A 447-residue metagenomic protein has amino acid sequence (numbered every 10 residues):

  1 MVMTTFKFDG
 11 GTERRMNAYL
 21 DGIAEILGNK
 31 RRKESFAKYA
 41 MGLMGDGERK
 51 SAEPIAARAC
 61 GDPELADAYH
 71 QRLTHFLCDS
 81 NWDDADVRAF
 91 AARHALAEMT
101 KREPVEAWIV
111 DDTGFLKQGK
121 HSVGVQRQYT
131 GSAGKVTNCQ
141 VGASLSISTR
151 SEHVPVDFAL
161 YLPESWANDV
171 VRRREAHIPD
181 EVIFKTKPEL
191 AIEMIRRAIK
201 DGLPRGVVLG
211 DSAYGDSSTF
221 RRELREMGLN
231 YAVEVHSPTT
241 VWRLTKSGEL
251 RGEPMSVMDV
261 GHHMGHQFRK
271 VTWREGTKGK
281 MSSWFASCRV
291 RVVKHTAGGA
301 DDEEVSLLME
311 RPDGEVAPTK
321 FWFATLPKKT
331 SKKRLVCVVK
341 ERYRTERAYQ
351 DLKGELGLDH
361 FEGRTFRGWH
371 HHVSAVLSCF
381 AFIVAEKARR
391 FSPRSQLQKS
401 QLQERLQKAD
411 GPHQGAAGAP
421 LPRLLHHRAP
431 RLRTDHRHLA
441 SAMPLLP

Functional and structural regions predicted by a protein language model:
M1-Y19, I23-R31, L162, D169 (+6 more regions): A short, flexible helix-boundary coil/loop motif
V2-L209, A213-V233, S237-T240, S247-G248 (+4 more regions): Conserved, well-structured functional cores that handle cations and Mg-NTP chemistry
V110, G114, Y214, P254 (+2 more regions): Short amphipathic alpha-helical "interface-anchor" segments enriched in bulky aromatics
G114-F115, D313-G314, P327-K329: Short, glycine-/Ser/Thr-/acidic-enriched flexible segments
V141, R344, A348, S374-L377: Catalytic-loop motifs flanking and including active-site residues across diverse enzymes
L308-A324, E341-L356: A glycine-rich, aromatic-flanked flexible loop/lid motif
L326, V339-Y343, T365-W369, V373: A short glycine-/small-residue-rich loop at the edge of a beta-strand within enzyme catalytic domains
